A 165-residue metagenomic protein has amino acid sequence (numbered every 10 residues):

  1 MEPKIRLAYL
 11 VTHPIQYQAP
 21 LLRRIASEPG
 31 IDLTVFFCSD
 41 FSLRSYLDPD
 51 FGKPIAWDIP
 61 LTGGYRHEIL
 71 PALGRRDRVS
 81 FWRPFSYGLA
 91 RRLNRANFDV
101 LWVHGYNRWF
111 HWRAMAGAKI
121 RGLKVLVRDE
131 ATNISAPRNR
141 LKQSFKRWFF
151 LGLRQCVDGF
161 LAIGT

Functional and structural regions predicted by a protein language model:
M1-P71, N94-A96: N-terminal subdomain of nucleotide-sugar transferases
A8, V35, V100-W102, M115-N133 (+1 more regions): Active-site proximal beta-strand in glycosyltransferases
V11-H13, R75-W82, S135-L141: Short, flexible loop segments at the rims of nucleotide/cofactor-binding pockets, characterized by
Y17-Q18, C38, H104, F160-G164: Replace "coordinates the UDP/GDP/TDP-sugar" with "coordinates nucleotide-activated sugar donors
R24-E28, G117-R121, C156: Alpha-helical structural signal in soluble globular domains
D40, N107, T132-N133: Conserved beta-strand edge residues that scaffold enzyme active sites
G63-V103, R108-I120, S144-G152: An amphipathic, basic-hydrophobic alpha-helix
K124-L126, T132-C156, L161-I163: Nucleotide-sugar donor phosphate/pyrophosphate-binding loop at the beta->alpha transition of glycosyltransferases
